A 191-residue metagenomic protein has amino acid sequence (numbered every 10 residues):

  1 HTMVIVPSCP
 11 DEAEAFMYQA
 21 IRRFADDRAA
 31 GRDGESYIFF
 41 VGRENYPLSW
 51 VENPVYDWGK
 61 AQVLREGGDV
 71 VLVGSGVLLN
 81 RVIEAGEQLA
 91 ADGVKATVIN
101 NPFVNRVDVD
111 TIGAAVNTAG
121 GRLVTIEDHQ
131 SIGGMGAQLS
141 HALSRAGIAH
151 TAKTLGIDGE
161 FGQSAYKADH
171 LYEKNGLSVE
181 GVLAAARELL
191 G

Functional and structural regions predicted by a protein language model:
H1-D26, A185, L190: Conserved thiamine diphosphate
D26-G191: Thiamine diphosphate
